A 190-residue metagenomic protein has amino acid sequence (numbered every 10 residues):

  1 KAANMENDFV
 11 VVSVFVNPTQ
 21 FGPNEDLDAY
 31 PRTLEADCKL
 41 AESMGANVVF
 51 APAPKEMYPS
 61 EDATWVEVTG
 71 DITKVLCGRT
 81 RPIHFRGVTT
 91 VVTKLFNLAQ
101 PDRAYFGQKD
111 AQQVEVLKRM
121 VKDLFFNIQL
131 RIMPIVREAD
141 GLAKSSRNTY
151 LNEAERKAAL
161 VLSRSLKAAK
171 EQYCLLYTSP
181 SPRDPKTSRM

Functional and structural regions predicted by a protein language model:
K1-S179: Nucleotidyltransferase catalytic core that binds NTPs
Y177-M190: Single conserved hydrophobic/aromatic residue that forms the stacking wall/gate of nucleotide- or nucleobase-binding
